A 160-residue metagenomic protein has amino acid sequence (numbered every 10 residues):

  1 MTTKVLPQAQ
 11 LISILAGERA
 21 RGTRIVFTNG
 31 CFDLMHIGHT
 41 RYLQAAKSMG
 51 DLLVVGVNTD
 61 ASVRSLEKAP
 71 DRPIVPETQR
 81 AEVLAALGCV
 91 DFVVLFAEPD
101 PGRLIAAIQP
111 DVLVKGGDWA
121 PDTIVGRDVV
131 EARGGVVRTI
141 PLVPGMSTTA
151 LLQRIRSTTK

Functional and structural regions predicted by a protein language model:
M1-K160: Nucleotidyltransferase catalytic core that binds NTPs
